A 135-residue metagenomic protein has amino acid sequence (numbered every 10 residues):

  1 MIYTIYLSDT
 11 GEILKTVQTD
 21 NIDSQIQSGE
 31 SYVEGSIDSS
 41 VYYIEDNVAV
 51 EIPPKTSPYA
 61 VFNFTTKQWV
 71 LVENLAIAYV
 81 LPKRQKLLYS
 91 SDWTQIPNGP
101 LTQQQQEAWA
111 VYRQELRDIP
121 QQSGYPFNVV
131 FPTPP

Functional and structural regions predicted by a protein language model:
M1-Y3, S8-S39, D46-P135: A preference for well-ordered globular domain cores that mediate specific macromolecular interactions or catalysis
